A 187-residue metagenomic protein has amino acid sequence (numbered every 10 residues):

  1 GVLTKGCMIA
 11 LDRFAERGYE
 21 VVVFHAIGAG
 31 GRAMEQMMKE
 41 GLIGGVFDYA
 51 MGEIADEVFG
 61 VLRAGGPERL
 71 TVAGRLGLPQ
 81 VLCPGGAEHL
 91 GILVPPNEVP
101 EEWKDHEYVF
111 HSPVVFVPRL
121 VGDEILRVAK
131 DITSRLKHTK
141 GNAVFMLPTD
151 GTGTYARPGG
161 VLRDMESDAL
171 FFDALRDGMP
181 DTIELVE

Functional and structural regions predicted by a protein language model:
V2-L82, I92, D105-H106, R119-E187: Metallocofactor- and cofactor-centric catalytic cores in central/energy metabolism, strongly enriched
E98-F116: A solvent-exposed, charged loop/short amphipathic helix patch at secondary-structure junctions
